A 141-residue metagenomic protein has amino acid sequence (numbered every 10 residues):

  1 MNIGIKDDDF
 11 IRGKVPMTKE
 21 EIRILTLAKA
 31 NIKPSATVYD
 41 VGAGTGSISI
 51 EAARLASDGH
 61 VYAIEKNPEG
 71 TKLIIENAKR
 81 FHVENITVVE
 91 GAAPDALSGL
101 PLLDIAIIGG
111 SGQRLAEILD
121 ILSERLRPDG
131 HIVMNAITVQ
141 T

Functional and structural regions predicted by a protein language model:
M1-Y39, K72-E76, R80-F81: Class I SAM-dependent transferase core
G42: Conserved S-adenosyl-L-methionine
T45-S57: Conserved SAM-binding loop of SAM-dependent methyltransferases across substrates and taxa, primarily the Class I
D58-Y62: Short beta-strand element of Class I
I64-L103: S-adenosyl-L-methionine
L102-G110: Short SAM/SAH-binding signature in class I
L119-H131: A short glycine-rich, Lys/Arg-flanked "PGG" loop and its adjoining helix->strand segment in the class I
D129-T141: ADP-ribose/adenylate-binding Rossmann-like module
